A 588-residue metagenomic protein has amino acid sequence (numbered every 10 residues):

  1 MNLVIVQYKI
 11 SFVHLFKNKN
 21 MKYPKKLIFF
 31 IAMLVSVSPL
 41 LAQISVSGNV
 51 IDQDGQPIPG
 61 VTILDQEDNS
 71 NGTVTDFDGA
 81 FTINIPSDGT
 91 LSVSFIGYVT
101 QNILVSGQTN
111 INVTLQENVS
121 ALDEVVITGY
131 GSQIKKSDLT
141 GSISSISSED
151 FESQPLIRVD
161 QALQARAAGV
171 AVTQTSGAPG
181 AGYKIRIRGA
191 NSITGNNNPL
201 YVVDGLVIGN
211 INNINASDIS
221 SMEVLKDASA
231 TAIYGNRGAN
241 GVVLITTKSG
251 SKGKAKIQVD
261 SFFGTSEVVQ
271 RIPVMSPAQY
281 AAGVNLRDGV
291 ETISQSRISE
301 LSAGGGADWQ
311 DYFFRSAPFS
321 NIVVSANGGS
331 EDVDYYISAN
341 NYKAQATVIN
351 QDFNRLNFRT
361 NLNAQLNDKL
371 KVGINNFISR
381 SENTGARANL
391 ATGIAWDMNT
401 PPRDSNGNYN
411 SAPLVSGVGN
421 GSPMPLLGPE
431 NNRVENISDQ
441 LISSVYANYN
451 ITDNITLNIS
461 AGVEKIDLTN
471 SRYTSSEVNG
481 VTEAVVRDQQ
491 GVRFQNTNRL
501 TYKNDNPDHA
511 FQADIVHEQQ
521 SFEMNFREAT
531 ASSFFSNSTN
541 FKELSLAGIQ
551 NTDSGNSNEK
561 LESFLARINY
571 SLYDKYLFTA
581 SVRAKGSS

Functional and structural regions predicted by a protein language model:
M1-R359, A364-N367, K371-S379, I442 (+1 more regions): Short, small/polar-rich motifs associated with maturation and membrane association, primarily at protein termini
T75, P318, V492, N556-K560 (+1 more regions): Short secondary-structure boundary/capping elements
A121, S137, S251-G306, A346-Q351 (+2 more regions): Surface-exposed loop/interface segments of Gram-negative outer-membrane beta-barrel transport/assembly proteins
I185, V243, V324, F358-T360 (+6 more regions): Membrane-embedded beta-strands of outer-membrane beta-barrel proteins, especially the hydrophobic/small aromatic
S249, G329-D332, A364-D368, Y449-I455 (+2 more regions): Outer-membrane beta-barrel strand-turn architecture
S261, A339-K343, F578-S588: Transmembrane beta-strand segments that form the barrel wall of outer-membrane beta-barrel proteins
S443-Y449, V463: Alpha-helical support elements that line or immediately flank enzyme active sites and cofactor-binding pockets
